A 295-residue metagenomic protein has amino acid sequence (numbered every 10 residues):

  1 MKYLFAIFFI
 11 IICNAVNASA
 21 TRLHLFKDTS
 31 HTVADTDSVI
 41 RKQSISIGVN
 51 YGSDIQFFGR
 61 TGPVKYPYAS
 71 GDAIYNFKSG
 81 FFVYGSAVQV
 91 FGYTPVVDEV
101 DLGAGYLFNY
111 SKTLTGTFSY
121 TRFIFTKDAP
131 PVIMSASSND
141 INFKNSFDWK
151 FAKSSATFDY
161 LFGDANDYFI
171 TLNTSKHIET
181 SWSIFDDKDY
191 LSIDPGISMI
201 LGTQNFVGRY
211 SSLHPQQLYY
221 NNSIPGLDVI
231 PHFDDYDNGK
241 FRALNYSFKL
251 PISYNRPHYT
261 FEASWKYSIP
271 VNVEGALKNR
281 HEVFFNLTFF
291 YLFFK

Functional and structural regions predicted by a protein language model:
M1-T29, F289-K295: Bacterial Sec-dependent N-terminal signal peptides
T21-V90: Short glycine/proline- and aromatic-enriched beta-strand/turn motifs that initiate or cap beta-hairpins
D35-Q43, Y110-G116, D148-F151, E179-I193 (+2 more regions): Short loop/turn motifs that connect adjacent beta-strands in outer-membrane beta-barrel proteins
I47, G71, L102-A104, I141-N145 (+3 more regions): Membrane-embedded beta-strands of outer-membrane beta-barrel proteins, especially the hydrophobic/small aromatic
I47-V49, A73, V83-G85, A104 (+6 more regions): Membrane-embedded beta-strand positions of outer-membrane beta-barrel proteins
D54-I55, R60, G116-N173, H177 (+1 more regions): Outer-membrane beta-barrel translocator/channel fold
V83-T117, R122-P131, V273: Surface-exposed loop and membrane-interface regions of Gram-negative outer-membrane beta-barrel proteins
T174, N279-K295: Outer-membrane beta-barrel "beta-signal"
